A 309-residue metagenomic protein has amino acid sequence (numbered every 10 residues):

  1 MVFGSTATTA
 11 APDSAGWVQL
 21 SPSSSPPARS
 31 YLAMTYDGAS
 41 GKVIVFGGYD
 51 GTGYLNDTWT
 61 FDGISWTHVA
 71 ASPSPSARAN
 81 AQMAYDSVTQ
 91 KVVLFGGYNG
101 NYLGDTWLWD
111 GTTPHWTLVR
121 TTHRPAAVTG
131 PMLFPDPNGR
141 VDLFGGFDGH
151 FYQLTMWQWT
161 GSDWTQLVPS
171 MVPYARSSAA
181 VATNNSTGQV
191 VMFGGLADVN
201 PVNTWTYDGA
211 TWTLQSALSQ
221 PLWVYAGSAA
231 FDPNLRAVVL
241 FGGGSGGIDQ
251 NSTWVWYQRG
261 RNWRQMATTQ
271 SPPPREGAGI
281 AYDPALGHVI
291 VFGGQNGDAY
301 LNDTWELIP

Functional and structural regions predicted by a protein language model:
M1-A10: Secretory targeting and sorting signals
A11-P309: Kelch-like beta-propeller repeat domains
